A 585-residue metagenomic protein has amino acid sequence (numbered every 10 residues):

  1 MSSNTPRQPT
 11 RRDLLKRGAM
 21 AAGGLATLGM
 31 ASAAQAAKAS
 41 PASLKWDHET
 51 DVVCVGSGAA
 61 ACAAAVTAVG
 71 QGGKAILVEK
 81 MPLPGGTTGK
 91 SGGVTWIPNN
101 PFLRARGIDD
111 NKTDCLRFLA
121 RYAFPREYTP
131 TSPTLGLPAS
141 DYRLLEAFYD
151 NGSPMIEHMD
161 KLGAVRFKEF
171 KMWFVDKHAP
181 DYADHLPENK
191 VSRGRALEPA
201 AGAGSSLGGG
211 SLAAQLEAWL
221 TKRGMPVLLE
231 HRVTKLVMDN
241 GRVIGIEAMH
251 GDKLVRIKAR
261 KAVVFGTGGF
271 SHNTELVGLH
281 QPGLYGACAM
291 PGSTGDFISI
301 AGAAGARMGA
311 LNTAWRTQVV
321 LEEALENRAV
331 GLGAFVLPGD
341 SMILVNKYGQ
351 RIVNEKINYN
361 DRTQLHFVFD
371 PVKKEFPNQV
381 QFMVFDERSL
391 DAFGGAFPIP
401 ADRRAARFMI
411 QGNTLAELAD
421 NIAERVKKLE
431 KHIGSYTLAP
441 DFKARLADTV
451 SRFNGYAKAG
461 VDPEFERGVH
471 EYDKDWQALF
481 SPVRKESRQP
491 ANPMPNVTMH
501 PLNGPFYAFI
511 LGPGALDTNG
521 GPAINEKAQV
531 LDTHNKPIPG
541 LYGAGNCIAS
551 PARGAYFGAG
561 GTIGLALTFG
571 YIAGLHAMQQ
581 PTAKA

Functional and structural regions predicted by a protein language model:
S2-A22: N-terminal secretory signal peptides and thylakoid transit peptides that target proteins across membranes
W46-G58: Beta1/beta-strand and adjacent pyrophosphate-binding region of the FAD-binding site in flavoprotein oxidoreductases
Q71-G89: Glycine-rich FAD pyrophosphate-binding loop
L83-T129, A147-R166: N-terminal FAD cofactor-binding segment of flavoenzymes
L137-G251, L321-E322, V450-A491, M499-H500: Conserved redox-cofactor binding core of oxidoreductases
K253, K258-L325, I563, I572: Glycine-rich loop(s) and the adjacent beta-strand/alpha-helix scaffold that form part
I298-I300, R307-D441, R445: An anion/pyrophosphate-binding glycine-rich loop and adjacent beta-alpha core in soluble alpha-beta enzymes
D441-P551: A glycine-rich dinucleotide-binding beta-alpha-beta segment and adjacent secondary-structure elements that constitute
